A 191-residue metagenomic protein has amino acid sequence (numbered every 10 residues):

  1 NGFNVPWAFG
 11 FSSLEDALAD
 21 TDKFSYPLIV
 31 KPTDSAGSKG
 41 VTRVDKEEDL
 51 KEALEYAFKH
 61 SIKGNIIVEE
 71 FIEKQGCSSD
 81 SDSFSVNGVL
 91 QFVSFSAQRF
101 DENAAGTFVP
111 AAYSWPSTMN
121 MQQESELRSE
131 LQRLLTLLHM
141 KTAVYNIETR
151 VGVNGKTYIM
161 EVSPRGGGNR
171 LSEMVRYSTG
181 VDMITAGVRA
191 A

Functional and structural regions predicted by a protein language model:
N1-I72, N87-G88, S114-R133: Active-site nucleotide/adenylate-binding loops and adjacent lid/helix of ATP-dependent enzymes
D22, T136, Y177: Short polybasic/polar patches that bind polyanions
S35-S38, R165-G166, S178: Short glycine/serine/threonine-biased micro-segments
V41-T42, S172-M174: A short secondary-structure junction signal
A57-N65, I72-S117, S125-I159, S163-L171 (+1 more regions): Phosphate-binding core of ATP-grasp and ATP-grasp-like enzymes
M121-Q122, R176-A191: C-terminal active-site "lid" helix and adjoining low-complexity regulatory extension at the edge of ATP-using catalytic
